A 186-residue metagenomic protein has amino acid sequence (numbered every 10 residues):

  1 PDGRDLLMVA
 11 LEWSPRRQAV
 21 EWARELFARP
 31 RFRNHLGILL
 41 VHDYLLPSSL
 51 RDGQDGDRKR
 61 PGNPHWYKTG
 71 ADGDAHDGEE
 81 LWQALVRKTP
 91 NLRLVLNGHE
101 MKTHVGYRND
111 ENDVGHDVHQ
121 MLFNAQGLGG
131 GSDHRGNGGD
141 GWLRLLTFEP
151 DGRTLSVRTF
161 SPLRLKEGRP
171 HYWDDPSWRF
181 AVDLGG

Functional and structural regions predicted by a protein language model:
P1-D5, E12-P15, L122-G127, P150: Short, flexible loop/turn elements at secondary-structure junctions
G3-E111: His/acidic metal-ligating clusters that form di-metal
T103-G186: Binuclear metal-dependent phosphoesterase catalytic core
